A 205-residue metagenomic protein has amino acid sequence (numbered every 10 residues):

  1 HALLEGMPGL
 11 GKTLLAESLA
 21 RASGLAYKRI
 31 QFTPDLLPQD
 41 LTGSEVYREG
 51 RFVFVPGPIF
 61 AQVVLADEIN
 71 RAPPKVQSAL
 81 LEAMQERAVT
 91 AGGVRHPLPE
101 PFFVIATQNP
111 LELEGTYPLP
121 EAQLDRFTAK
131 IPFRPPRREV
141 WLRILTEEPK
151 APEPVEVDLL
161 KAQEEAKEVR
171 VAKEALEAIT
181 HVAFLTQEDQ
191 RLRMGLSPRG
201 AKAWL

Functional and structural regions predicted by a protein language model:
H1-T33, Y47: Walker A/P-loop
A2, V64, F102: Conserved beta-strand position immediately N-terminal to the Walker
G6, D67-E68, A79: Walker B catalytic acidic pair
M7, L41, T107: P-loop (Walker A) phosphate-binding loop of NTP-binding proteins
L25, L37-F52: Conserved NTP-binding/hydrolysis module of P-loop NTPases
E45-I69: Conserved alpha-helical scaffold flanking the Walker A/P-loop in AAA+ ATPase domains
R48-G50, E68-V76, M84-V157, K161-V169: Canonical AAA+ ATPase core
R137, E148-L205: Basic, amphipathic alpha-helical bundle interface domains used for macromolecular binding and assembly
